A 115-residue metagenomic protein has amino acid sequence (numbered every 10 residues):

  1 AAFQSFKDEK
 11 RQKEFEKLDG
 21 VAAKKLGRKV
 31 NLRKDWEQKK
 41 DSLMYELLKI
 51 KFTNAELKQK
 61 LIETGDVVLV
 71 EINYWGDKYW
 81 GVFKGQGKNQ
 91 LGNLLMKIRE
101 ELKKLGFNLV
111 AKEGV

Functional and structural regions predicted by a protein language model:
A1-V115: Charged, low-complexity intrinsically disordered segments
